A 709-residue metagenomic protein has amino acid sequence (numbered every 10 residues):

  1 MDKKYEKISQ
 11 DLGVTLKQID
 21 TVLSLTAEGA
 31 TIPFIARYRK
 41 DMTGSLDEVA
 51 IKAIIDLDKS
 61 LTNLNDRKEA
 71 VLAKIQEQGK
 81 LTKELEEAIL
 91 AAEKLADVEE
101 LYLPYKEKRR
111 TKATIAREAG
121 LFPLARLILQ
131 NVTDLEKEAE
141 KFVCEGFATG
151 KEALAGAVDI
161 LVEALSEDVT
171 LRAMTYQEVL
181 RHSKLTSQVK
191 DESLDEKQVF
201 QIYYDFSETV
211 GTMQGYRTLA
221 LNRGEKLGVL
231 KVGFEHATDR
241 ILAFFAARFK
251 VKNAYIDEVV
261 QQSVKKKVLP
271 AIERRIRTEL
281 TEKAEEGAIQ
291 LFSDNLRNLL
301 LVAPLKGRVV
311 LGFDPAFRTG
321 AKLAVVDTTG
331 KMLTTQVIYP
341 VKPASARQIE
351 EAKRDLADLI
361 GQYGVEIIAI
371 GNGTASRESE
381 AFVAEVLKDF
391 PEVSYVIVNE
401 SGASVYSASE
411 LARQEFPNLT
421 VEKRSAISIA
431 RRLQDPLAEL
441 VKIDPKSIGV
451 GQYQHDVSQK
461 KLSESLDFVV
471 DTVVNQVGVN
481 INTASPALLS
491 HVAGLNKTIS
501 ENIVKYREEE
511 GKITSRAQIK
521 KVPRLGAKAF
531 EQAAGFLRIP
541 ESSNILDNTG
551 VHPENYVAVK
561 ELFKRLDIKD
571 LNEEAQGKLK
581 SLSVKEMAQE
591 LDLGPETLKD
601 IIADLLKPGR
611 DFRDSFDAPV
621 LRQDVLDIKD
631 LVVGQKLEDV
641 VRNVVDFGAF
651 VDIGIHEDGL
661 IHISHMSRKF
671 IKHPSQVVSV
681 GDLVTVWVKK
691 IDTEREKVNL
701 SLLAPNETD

Functional and structural regions predicted by a protein language model:
M1-D20, A27: Generic start-of-chain signal for non-secretory N-termini
I19, I338-P343, I367, A408-V421 (+6 more regions): Short beta-alpha connecting loops at secondary-structure transitions that line or flank enzyme active sites
S24-A27, P104, I115-E118, A220-G224 (+15 more regions): Replace "in large, NTP-powered and nucleic-acid-processing enzymes" with "in large, NTP-powered factors and other
T31-I32, T43, D47-A148, Q476-S615 (+2 more regions): Accessory alpha-helical DNA-binding modules that contact the DNA backbone or grooves
A50-A53, S60, L64-G312, A316-N418 (+1 more regions): Duplex nucleic acid-engaging cores and interfaces of nucleic-acid transaction enzymes
D97, V396, G402, S407-V477 (+1 more regions): Long, charge-rich intrinsically disordered scaffolds of nucleic-acid metabolism proteins
E138-G150, F206, F245-V264, V268 (+4 more regions): Low-complexity, acidic/Ser/Thr- and charged residue-rich accessory regions of DNA metabolism proteins
Q177-L185, F313-F317, G373-E378, V398-V405 (+5 more regions): A glycine-rich phosphate-binding loop feature that marks nucleotide/adenosyl-phosphate handling sites
